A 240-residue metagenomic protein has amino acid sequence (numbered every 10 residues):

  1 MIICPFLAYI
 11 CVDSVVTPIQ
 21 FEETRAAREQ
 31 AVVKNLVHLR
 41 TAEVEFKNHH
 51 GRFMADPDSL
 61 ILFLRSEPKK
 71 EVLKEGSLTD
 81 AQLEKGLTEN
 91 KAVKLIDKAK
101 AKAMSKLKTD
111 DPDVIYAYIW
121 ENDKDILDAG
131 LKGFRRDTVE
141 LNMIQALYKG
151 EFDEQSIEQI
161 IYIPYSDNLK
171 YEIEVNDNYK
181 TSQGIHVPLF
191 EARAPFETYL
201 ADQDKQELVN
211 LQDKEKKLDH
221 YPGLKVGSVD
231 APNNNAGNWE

Functional and structural regions predicted by a protein language model:
M1, T17-E23, L39-T41, G51: N-terminal alpha-helical membrane-insertion module
M1-D13: Hydrophobic membrane-insertion alpha-helices, especially the h-region of bacterial N-terminal signal peptides
F6-A8, E29, S156-I157: A generic short-segment signal for beta-strand/edge and adjacent turn/coil regions
I10-A31: Amphipathic alpha-helical segments typified by the pilin-like N-terminal helix that continues immediately C-terminal
E29-H50, L64: N-terminal alpha-helical signal peptides/signal-anchor transmembrane segments
N48, R52-E240: Low-complexity, acidic interaction segments enriched in glycine
